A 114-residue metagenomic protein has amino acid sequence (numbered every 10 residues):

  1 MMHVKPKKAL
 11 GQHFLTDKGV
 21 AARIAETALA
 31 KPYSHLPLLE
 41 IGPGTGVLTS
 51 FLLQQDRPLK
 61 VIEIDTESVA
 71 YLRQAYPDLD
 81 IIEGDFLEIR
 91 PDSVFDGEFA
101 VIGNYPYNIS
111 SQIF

Functional and structural regions predicted by a protein language model:
M1-F114: Catalytic cores of RNA-modifying enzymes
